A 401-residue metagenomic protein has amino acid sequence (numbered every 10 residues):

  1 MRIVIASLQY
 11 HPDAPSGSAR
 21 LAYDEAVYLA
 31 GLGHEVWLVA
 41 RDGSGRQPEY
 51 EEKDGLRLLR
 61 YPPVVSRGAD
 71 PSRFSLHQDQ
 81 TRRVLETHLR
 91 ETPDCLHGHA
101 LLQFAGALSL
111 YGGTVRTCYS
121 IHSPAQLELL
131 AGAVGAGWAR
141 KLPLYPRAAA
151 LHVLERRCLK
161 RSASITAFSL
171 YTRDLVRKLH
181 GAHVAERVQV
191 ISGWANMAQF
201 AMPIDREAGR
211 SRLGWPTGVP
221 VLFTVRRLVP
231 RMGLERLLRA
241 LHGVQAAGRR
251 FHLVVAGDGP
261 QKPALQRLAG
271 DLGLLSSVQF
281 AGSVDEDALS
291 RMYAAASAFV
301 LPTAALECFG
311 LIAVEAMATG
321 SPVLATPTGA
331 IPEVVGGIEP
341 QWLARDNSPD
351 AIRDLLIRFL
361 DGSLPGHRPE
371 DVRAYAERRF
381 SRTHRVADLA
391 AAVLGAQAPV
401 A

Functional and structural regions predicted by a protein language model:
R67-G68, V115-R156, L175, A198: Acceptor-binding helix/loop patch of EC 2.4 sugar-transfer enzymes, predominantly nucleotide-sugar-dependent
G98-Q103, I121: Short His-centered aromatic/hydrophobic patch
A163, A294-C308, S321: Acidic donor-binding loop of glycosyltransferase active sites
T166, P216-M232, L238-L241: Conserved donor-binding/catalytic core segment of Leloir-type glycosyltransferases
Y171, W194: Carbohydrate-associated surface elements
S283-V284, R291-A296: Short alpha-helical donor nucleotide-sugar binding micro-motif in glycosyltransferases
A313, P322-A325: Short hydrophobic beta-strand element within catalytic cores of glycosyltransferases and related nucleotide-activated
G337-D350, I357-L364: Conserved acidic donor-binding segment of nucleotide-sugar-dependent glycosyltransferases
